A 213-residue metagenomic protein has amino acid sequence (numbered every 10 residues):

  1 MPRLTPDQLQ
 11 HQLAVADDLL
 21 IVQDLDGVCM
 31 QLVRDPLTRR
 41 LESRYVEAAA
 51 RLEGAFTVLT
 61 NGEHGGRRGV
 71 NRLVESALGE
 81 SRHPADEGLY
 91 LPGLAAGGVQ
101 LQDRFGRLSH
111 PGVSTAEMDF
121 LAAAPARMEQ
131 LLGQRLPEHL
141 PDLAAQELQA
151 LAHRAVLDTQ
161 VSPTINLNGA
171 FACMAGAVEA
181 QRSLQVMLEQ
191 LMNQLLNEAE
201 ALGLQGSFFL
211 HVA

Functional and structural regions predicted by a protein language model:
M1-A14: N- or domain-start disorder-to-order transition segments that initiate the globular core
Q12, R127, L131, Q190 (+2 more regions): Residues that form generic nucleotide/phosphate-binding pockets
Q12-L41, T57-N61, G93: Asp-based phosphoryl-transfer active-site loop
V15-D17, E53, G88, T159: Short, well-ordered loop/turn elements at secondary-structure boundaries
I21-G27, L94-V99, R104-F105, D158-A170 (+1 more regions): Short loop/turn segments at strand-loop or loop-helix junctions that form parts of catalytic or ligand-binding pockets
V28-Q31, H64-G65, F171-A175: Short acidic, S/G/P-rich loop/turn micro-motifs used as interaction or catalytic elements
R40-R154: Active-site phosphate-binding/coordination module
P141-A213: Conserved acidic, metal-coordinating active-site core of Asp-based, Mg2+-dependent phosphoryl-transfer enzymes
